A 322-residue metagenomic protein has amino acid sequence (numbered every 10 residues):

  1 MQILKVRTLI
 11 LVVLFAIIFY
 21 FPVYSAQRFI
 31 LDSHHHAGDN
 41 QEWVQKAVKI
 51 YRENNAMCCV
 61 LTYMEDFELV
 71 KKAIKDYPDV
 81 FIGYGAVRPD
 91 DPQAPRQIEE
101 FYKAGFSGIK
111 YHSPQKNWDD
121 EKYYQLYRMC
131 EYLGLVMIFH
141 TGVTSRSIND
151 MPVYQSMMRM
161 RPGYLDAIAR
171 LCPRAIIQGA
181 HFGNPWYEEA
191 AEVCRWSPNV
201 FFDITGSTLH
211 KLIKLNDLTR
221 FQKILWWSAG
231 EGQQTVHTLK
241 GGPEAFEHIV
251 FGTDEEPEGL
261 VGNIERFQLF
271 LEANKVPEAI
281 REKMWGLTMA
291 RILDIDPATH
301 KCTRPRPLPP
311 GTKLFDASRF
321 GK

Functional and structural regions predicted by a protein language model:
L4, T8, Q27-S33, E42-M57 (+3 more regions): Mid-to-C-terminal alpha-helical segments outside catalytic/metal-binding sites
I10-Y20: Bacterial N-terminal signal peptides
F21-S25: Sec/Tat signal peptide C-region and signal peptidase I cleavage site
F29-H35, K46-E68, F81-A86, S107-Y111: Divalent metal-dependent hydrolysis catalytic cores, especially in the metallo-beta-lactamase
S33-A37, T62-Y63, G85-P89, K110-Q115 (+4 more regions): A cross-domain feature marking catalytic cores of carbohydrate-active enzymes and several ubiquitous metabolic/repair
G38-Q41, E65-E68, D90-Q93, N117-W118 (+4 more regions): Active-site environment of divalent metal-dependent phosphoester hydrolases
E65-R159: Active-site gating/metal-coordination segments in enzymes
G108, Y123-V250: Catalytic pocket-lining loop regions of alpha/beta-barrel enzymes, especially the amidohydrolase/enolase/GH5 lineages
